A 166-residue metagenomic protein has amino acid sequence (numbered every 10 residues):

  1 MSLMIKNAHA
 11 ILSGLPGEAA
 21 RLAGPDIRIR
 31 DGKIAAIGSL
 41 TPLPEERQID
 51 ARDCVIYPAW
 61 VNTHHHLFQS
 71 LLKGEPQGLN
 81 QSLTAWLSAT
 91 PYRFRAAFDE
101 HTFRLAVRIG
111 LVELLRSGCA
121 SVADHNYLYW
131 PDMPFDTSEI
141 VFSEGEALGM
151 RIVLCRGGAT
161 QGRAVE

Functional and structural regions predicted by a protein language model:
M1-L43, C54-I56: N-terminal metal-binding scaffold of metallo-dependent hydrolase/deaminase domains
L3-K6, P42-A85, R108, V112-R116 (+1 more regions): Replace "His-x-His-based motif
S13, H66, Y127: Flexible loop residues that form catalytic and substrate-binding hotspots at small-molecule/glycan-binding clefts
G14, Q69-K73, P131: Active-site-proximal flexible loops/turns
A20, N80, P131-P134: Alpha-helix N-cap/helix-start motif
L71-F103, Q161-E166: Active-site gating loops and adjacent loop-to-helix segments of metal-dependent hydrolytic enzymes
R95-E166: Active-site loop-helix segments enriched in His/Asp/Glu that coordinate and activate a nucleophilic water at divalent
